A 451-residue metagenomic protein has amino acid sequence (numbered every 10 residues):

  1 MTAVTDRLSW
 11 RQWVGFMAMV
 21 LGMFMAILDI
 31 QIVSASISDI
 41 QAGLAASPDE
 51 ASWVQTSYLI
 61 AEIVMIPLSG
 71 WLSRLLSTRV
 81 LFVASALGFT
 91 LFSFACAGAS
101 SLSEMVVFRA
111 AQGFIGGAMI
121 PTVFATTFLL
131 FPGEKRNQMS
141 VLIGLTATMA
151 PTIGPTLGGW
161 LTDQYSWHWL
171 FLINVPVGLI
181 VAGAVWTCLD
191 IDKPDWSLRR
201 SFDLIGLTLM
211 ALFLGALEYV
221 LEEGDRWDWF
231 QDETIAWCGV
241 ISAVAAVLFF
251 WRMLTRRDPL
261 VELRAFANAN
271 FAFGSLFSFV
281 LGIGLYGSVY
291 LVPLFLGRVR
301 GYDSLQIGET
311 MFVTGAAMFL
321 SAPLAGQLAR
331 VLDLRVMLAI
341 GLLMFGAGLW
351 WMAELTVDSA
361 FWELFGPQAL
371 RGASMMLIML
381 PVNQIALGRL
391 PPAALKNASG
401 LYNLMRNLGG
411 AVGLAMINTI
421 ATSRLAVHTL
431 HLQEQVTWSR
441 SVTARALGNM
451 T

Functional and structural regions predicted by a protein language model:
W10-G70, E104-M105, S166, I205-L207 (+2 more regions): Transmembrane core module of solute transporters
A26, Q55-Y58, E62, F89 (+10 more regions): Structural signature of transmembrane alpha-helices in multi-pass secondary transporters
S36, E50, I180, I385 (+1 more regions): Hydrophobic transmembrane architecture of multi-pass small-molecule transporters
I40-Q41, L72-S73, L157-Y165, L221 (+4 more regions): Interfacial helix-cap and linker-helix signal at transmembrane-aqueous boundaries of multi-pass secondary transporters
E50, K135-L142, A394-L401: Cytoplasmic loop-to-transmembrane helix junctions
L68-G206: Helix-loop-helix hairpins in multi-pass membrane proteins, especially solute transporters
D163-V175, E223-I235, D303, S423-T451: A membrane-interface helix-boundary motif in multi-pass transporters
P176-K193, L212-E222, I241-T255: C-terminal membrane-cytosol helix-exit motif in multi-pass small-molecule transporters
